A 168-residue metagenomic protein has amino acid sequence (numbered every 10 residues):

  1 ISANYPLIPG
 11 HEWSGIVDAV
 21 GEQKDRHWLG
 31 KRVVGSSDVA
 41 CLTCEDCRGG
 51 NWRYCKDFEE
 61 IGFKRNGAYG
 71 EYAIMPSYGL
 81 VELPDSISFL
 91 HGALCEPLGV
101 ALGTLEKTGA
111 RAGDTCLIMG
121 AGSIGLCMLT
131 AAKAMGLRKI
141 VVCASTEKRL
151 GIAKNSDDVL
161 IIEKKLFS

Functional and structural regions predicted by a protein language model:
I1-E45, P84-S86: Glycine-rich beta-strand-centered segment in the early N-terminal region that forms part of a ligand/cofactor-binding
W28-L29, P76, A112, G136: Residue-level preference for short coil/turn positions at secondary-structure junctions
G30, A68-G70, S156: Short edge beta-strand segments in beta-sheet-rich domains
C41-M119: NAD(P)H dinucleotide-binding glycine-rich loop of Rossmann-like/cofactor-binding domains, especially the beta1-alpha1
I87-L166: Mid-domain Rossmann-like dinucleotide-binding core that forms the NAD(H)/NADP(H) cofactor-binding site
